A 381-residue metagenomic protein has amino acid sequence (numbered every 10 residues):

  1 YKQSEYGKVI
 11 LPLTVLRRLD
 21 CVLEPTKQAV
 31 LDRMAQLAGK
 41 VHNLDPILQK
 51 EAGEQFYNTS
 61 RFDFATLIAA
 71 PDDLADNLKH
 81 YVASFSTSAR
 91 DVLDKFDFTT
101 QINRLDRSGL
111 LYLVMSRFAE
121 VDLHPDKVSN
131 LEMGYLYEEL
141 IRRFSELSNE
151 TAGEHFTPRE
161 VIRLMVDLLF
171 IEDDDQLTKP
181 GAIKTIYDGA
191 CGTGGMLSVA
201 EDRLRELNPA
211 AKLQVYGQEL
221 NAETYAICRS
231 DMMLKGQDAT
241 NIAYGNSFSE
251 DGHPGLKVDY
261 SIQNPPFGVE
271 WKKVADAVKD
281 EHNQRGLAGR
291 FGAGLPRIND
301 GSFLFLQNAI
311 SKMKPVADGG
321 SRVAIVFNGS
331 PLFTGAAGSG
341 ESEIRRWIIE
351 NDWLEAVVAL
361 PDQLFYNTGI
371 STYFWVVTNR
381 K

Functional and structural regions predicted by a protein language model:
Y1-D174, N241-G252, A359-D362, R380: Non-catalytic, mostly N-terminal accessory regions of nucleic-acid modification and defense proteins
Y6, I10-R18, M165, I242 (+1 more regions): Conserved Class I SAM-dependent methyltransferase catalytic core
L23, L204, N208, M313: Active-site catalytic pocket residues across diverse enzymes, especially alpha/beta-hydrolases
I47-L48, E250-P254, Y260-I262, P266 (+4 more regions): A general structural signal for short secondary-structure junctions and capping/turn motifs
A152-Q263, F267-D280, N328-S330, A337-I344 (+2 more regions): Conserved S-adenosyl-L-methionine
L213-Y216, G245, A288-G294, L360: Short beta-alpha connecting loops at secondary-structure transitions that line or flank enzyme active sites
D231, E281-L295, F305: Surface-exposed acidic, glycine/proline-enriched linker/cap segments that occur as 15-30-residue helix-coil
